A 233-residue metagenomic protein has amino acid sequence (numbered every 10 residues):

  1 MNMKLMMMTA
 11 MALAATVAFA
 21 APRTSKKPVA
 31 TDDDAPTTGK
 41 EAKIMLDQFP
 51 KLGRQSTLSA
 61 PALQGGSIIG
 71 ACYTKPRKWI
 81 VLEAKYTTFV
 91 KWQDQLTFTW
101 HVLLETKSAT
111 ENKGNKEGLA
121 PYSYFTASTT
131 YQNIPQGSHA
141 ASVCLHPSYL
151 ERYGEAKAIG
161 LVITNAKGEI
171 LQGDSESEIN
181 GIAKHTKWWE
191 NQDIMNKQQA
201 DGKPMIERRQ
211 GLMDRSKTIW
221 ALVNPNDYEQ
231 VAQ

Functional and structural regions predicted by a protein language model:
M11-F19: Hydrophobic h-region of N-terminal signal peptides that target proteins for export in Gram-negative bacteria
S25-K75, P204-Q233: Short, compositionally biased P/S/T/A/G/V-rich stretches that sit at domain boundaries
I69-Y86, Q95, A141-L145: Contiguous beta-strand segments within globular domains
T88-L96, A109-N112, E151-Y153: A short beta-turn/strand-edge loop motif at beta-sheet boundaries
L103-P121: Short aromatic-acidic-glycine turn motif
A120-N133, K167-Q233: Short beta-strand elements
T130-P147: A beta-strand/beta-hairpin structural motif
P147-I159: Short glycine/proline/serine/threonine-rich loop/turn segments at secondary-structure transition edges
